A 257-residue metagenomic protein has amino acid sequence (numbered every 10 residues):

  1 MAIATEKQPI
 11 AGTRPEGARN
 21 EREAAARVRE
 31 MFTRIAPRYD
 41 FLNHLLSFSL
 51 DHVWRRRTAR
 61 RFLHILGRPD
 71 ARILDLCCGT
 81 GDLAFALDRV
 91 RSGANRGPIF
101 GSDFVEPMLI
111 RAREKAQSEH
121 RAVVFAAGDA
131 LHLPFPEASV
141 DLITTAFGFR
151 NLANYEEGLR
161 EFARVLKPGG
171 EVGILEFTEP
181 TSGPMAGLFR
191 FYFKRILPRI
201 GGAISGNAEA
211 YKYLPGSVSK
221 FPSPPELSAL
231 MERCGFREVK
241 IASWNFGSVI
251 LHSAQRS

Functional and structural regions predicted by a protein language model:
A2-D40, F193, I204: N-terminal, positively charged/glycine-rich alpha-helical extensions of SAM-dependent methyltransferases
R38, F48-A71, A86: Conserved alpha-helix/loop element of class I SAM-dependent methyltransferases that forms part of the SAM/SAH-binding
Y39, I143-T144: Hydrophobic beta-strand segment of the Class I
R72-H132: Class I SAM-dependent methyltransferase SAM/SAH-binding core
L131-L142: A short acidic, Gly/Pro-enriched loop at the edge of an enzyme's catalytic core that lines a small-molecule cofactor
E156-E171: A short glycine-rich, Lys/Arg-flanked "PGG" loop and its adjoining helix->strand segment in the class I
L175-L230, C234, K240: C-terminal alpha-helical "lid/dimerization" subdomain adjacent to the S-adenosyl-L-methionine
R237-S257: Core SAM-dependent methyltransferase catalytic element
